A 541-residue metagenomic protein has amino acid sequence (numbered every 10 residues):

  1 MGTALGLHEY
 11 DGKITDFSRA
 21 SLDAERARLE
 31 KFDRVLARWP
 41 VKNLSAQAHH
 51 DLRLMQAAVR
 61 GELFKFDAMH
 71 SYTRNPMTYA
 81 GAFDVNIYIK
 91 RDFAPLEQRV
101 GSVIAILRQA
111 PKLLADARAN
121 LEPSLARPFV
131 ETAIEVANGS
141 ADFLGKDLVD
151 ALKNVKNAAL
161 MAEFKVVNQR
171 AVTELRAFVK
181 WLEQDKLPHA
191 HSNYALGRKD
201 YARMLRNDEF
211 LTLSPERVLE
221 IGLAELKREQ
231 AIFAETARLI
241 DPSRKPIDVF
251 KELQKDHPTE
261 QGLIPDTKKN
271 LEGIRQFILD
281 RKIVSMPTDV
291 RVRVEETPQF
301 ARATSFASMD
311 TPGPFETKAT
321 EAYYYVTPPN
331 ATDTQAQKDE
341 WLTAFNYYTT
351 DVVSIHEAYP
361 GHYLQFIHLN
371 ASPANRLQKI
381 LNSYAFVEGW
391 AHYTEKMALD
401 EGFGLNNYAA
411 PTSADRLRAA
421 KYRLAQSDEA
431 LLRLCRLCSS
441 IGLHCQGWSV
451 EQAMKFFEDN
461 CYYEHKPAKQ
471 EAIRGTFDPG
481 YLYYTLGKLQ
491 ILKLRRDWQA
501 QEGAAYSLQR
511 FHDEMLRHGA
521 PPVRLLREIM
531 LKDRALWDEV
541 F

Functional and structural regions predicted by a protein language model:
M1-F541: N-terminal maturation segment of proteins
